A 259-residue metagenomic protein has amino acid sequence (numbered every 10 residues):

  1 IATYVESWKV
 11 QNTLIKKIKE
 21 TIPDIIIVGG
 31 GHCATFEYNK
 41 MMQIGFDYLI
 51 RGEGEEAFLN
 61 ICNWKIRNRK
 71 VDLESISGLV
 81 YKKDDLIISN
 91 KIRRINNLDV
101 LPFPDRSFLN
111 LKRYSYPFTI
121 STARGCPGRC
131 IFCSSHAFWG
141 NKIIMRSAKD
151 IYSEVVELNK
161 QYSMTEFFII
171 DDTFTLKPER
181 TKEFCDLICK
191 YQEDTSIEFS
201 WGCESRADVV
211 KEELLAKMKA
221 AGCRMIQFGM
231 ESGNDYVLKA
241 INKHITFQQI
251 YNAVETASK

Functional and structural regions predicted by a protein language model:
I1-I92: Glycine-rich beta-alpha loop elements in corrinoid/cobalamin-binding modules across cobalamin-dependent enzymes
Y4-W8, C33-T35, G54-A57, R94-N96 (+4 more regions): Short, solvent-exposed loop/turn segments at secondary-structure junctions
T13-K16, M41-G45, W64-K65, I95 (+3 more regions): Short, glycine/charged-enriched secondary-structure capping and boundary segments
I22-D24, Q43-I44, D194-E198, K259: Short, well-ordered coil/turn elements that cap or connect secondary structure elements
D85, I92-R94, R124, E157: A broadly conserved detector of short glycine/acidic/proline-rich loop/turn motifs that flank catalytic sites and bind
I87, R94-N96, S107-F108: Active-site/binding-pocket entry motifs
D99-S258: Radical SAM [4Fe-4S] cluster-binding motif and immediate context
